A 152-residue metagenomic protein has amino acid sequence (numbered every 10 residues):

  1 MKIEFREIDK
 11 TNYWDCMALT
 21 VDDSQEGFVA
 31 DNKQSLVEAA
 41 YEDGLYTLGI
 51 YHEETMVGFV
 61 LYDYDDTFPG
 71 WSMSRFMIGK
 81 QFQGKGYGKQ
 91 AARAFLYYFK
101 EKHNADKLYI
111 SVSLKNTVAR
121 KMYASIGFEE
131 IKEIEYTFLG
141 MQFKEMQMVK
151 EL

Functional and structural regions predicted by a protein language model:
K2-Q83, A92, Y98, K102 (+2 more regions): Acetyl-CoA-dependent GNAT
L19-V21, Y123-I126: Short, glycine/charged-enriched secondary-structure capping and boundary segments
G79-R93, S113-K121, S125: Conserved glycine-rich acetyl-CoA-binding loop
D106-Y109, S113-T117, S125-E129, E133-L152: C-terminal "cap" of GNAT-fold acetyltransferases
